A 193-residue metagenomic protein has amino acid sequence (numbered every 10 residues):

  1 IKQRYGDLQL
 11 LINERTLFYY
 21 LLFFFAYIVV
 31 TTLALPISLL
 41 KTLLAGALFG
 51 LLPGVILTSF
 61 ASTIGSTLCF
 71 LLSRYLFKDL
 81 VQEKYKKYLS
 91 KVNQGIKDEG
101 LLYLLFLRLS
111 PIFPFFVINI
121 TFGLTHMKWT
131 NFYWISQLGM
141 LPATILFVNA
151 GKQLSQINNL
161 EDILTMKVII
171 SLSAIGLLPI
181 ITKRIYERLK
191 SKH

Functional and structural regions predicted by a protein language model:
I1, K41, G46, A150-Q153: Juxtamembrane "helix exit" motif at the C-terminal ends of alpha-helical transmembrane segments in multi-pass membrane
I1-A26, T63-I120, L124-T125, T130 (+2 more regions): Membrane-interfacial helix-loop-helix
Y20, L39-T42, G54-T58, Y103-L104 (+1 more regions): Alpha-helical transmembrane segments and their helix-entry boundary regions
Y27-L48, L52-P53, I112-N119, M140-L146: Transmembrane helix boundary and interhelical junction motifs in multipass membrane proteins
V29, L104-L107, I135, L172: Residue-level detector of alpha-helical transmembrane segments in integral membrane proteins
A34, L101, L160, G176-L177: Helix-centric, low-specificity signal for extended rod-like, repetitive segments
A45, L57, F122, H126: Active-site-flanking alpha-helical
L48-Y85, T130-I175: A small-residue-rich subset of transmembrane alpha-helices
